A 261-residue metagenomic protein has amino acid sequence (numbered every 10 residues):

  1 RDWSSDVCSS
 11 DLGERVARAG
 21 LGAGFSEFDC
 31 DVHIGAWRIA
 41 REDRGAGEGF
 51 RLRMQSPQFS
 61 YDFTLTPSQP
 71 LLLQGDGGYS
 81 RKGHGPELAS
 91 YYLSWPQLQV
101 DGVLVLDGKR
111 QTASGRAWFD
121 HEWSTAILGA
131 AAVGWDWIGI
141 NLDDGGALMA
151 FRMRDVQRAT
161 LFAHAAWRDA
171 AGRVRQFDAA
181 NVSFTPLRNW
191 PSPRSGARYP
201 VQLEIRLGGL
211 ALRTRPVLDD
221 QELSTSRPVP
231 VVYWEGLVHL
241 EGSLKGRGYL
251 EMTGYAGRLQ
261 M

Functional and structural regions predicted by a protein language model:
D2-S9: Short, small-residue-biased leader/transition segments that mark boundaries at the very start of proteins
S4, G102-A113, L142-G145, D169-R173 (+2 more regions): A short, structured loop/turn motif at beta-sheet edges
A23-A126: Intrinsically disordered, low-complexity linker/loop segments enriched in Gly/Pro and charged/polar residues
R44-F50, Y92-V100, R158-A163, S195-Q202 (+1 more regions): A short, compositionally biased
S60-P70, G145-D155, L212-P216, G248: Broad, structure-driven detector of short, well-ordered beta-strand segments within folded domains
Y61, P96-L104, K109-F119, D136-I140 (+4 more regions): One face of beta-strands
F119, S124-A211: Active-site/ligand-binding surface loops and adjacent short beta/alpha elements that line catalytic pockets across
V182-M261: C-terminal soluble interaction/assembly domains
